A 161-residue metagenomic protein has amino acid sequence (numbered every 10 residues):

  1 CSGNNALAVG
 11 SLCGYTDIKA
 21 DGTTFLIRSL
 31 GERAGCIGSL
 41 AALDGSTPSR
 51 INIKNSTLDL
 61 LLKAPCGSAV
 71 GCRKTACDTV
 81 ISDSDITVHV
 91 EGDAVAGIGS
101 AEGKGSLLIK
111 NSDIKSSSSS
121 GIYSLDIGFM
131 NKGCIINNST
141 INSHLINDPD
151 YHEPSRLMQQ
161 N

Functional and structural regions predicted by a protein language model:
C1-L30, I37-K63, G67-A94, I98-S119 (+2 more regions): Surface-exposed loop/turn motifs in large extracellular/passenger domains
